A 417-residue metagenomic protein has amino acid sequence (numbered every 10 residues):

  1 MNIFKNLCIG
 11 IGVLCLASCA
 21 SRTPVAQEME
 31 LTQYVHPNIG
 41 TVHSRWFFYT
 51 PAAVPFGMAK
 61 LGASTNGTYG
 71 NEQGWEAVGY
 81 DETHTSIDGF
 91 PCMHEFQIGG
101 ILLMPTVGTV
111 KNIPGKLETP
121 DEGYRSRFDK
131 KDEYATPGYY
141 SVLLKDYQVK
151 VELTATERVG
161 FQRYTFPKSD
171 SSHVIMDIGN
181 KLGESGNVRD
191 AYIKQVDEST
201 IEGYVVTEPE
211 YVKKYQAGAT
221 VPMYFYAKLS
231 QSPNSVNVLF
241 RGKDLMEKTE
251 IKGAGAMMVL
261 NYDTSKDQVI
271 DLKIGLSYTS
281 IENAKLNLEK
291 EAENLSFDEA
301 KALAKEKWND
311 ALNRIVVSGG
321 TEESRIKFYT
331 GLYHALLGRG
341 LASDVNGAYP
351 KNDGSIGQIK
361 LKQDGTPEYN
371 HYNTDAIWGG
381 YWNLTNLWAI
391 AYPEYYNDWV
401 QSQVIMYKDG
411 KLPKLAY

Functional and structural regions predicted by a protein language model:
M1-I9: Bacterial N-terminal signal peptides that target proteins for export
A17-S18: C-terminal motif of bacterial Sec signal peptides marking the signal peptidase cleavage site
P24-Y417: Accessory carbohydrate-recognition regions in carbohydrate-active enzymes
